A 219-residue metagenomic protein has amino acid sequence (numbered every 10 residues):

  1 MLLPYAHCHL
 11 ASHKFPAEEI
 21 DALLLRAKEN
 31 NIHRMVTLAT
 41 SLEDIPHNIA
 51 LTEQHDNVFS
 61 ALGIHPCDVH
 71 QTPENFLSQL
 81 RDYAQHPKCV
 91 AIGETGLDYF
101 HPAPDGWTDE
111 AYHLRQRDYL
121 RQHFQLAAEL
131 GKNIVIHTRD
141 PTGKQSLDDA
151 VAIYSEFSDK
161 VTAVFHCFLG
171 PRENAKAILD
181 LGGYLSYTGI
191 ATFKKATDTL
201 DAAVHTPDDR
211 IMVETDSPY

Functional and structural regions predicted by a protein language model:
M1-Y219: Mid-domain alpha/beta scaffold segments of enzyme catalytic cores
